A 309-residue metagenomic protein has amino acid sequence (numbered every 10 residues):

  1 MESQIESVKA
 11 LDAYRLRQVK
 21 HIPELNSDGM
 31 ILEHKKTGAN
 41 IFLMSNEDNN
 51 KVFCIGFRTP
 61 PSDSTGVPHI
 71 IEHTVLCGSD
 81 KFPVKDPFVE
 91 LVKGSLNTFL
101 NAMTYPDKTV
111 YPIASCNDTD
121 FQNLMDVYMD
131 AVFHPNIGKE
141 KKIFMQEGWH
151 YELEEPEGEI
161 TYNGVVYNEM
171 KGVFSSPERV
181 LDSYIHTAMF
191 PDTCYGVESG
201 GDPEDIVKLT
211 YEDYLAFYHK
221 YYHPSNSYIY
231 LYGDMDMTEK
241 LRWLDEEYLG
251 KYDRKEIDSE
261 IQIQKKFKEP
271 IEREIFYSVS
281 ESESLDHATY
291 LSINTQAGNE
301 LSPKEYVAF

Functional and structural regions predicted by a protein language model:
M1-S62, K81-T119, K141, E154-I160 (+3 more regions): Non-catalytic beta-strand/loop surface segments
T65-C77, F309: Active-site recognition of the HExxH zinc-binding catalytic motif
P68-I70, N123-D126: Elongated alpha-helical scaffolds
N117-T119, G233-T238: Helix N-cap motif at beta-to-alpha junctions
L124-Y128, K141-K142: Divalent-metal coordination cores built from histidine and acidic residues
M129-K139, E247-E256: A common structural junction motif
E300-F309: Short, intrinsically disordered, charge-balanced linker/junction segments flanking boundaries in proteins
